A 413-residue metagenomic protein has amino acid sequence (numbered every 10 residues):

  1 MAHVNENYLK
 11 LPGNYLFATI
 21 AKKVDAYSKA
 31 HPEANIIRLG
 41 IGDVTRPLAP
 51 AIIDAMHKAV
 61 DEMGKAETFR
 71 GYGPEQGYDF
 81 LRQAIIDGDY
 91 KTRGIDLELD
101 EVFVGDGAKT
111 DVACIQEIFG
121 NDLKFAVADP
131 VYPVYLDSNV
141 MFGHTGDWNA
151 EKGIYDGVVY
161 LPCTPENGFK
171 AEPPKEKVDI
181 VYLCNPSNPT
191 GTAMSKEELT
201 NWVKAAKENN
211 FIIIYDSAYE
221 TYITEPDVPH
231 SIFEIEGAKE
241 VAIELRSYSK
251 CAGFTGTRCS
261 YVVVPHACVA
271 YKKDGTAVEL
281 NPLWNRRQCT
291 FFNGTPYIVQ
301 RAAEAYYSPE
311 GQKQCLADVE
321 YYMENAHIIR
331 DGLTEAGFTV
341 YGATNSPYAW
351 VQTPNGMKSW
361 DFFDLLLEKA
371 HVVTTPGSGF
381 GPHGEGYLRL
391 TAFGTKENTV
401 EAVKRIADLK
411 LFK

Functional and structural regions predicted by a protein language model:
A2-D106, Y306-E310, K413: N-terminal small-domain helix-loop-helix segment of the aminotransferase-like
H31, F142, E208-N209, A336 (+1 more regions): Helix C-cap/helix->beta junction micro-motif
P47, Y322-M323, A336-K369: Conserved PLP-binding catalytic core of the aspartate aminotransferase-like
A66-A205, E220-I235: Conserved core of the PLP fold type I
D87, K91, I95, G356 (+3 more regions): PLP-dependent enzyme catalytic core of the Aspartate aminotransferase-like
L123, E208-F211, K239-E240: A short helix->loop->beta-strand "cap" motif at the edges of active sites that frequently abuts
V140, E151, E234-E320, H327 (+1 more regions): Conserved core segment of the aminotransferase class I/II
